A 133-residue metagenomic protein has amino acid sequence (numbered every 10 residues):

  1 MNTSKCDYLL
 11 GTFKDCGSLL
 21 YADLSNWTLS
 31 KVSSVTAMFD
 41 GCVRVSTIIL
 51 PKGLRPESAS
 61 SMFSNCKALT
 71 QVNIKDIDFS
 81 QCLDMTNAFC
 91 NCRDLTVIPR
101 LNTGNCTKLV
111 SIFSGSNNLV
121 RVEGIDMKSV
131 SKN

Functional and structural regions predicted by a protein language model:
M1-D7, G17-S33, V43-E57, A68-L83 (+2 more regions): Structural signature of tandem-repeat unit edges
L10-G11, T36-A37, S60-S61, T86-N87 (+1 more regions): Register-specific detector for alpha-helical tandem repeat solenoids, activating on a conserved position within each
K14, S64, C90-N91, S114: Predominantly recognizes leucine-rich repeat
D40: Short, well-ordered alpha-helices that flank and scaffold nucleotide-derived cofactor binding pockets
